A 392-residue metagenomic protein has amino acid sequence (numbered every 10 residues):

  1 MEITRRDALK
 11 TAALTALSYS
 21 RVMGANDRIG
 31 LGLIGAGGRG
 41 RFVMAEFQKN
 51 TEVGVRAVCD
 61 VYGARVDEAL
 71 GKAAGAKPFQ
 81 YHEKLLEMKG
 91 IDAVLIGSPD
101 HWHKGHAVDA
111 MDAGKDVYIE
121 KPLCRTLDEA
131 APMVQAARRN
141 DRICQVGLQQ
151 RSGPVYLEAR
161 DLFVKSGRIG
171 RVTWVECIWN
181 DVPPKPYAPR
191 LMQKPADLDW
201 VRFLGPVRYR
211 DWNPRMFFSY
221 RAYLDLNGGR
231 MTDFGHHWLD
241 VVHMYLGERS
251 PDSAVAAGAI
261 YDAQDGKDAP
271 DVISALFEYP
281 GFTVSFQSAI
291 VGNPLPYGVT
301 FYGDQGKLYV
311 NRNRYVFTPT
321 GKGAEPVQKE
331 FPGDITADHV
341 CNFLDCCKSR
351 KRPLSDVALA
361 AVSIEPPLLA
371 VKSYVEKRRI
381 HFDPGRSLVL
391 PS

Functional and structural regions predicted by a protein language model:
M1-T15: N-terminal secretory signal peptides and thylakoid transit peptides that target proteins across membranes
T11-A73, Q150-G153, V242: N-terminal Rossmann-like dinucleotide-binding module
R41, K104, H236: Residues forming the Rossmann-fold NAD(P)(H) cofactor-binding site
K77-Y81: Conserved SAM-binding strand-loop segment of SAM-dependent methyltransferases
V94-L95: N-terminal Rossmann-like NAD(P) cofactor-binding module of classical short-chain dehydrogenase/reductase
P99, K104-S152, G167, K377: Beta-strand-loop-alpha-helix segment that lines the small-molecule cofactor/substrate pocket of alpha/beta enzymes
L157-E158, R168-G228, D233-V316, A324-E325 (+2 more regions): Contiguous beta-strand/loop segments that form the cofactor/metal-binding neighborhood of enzyme cores
